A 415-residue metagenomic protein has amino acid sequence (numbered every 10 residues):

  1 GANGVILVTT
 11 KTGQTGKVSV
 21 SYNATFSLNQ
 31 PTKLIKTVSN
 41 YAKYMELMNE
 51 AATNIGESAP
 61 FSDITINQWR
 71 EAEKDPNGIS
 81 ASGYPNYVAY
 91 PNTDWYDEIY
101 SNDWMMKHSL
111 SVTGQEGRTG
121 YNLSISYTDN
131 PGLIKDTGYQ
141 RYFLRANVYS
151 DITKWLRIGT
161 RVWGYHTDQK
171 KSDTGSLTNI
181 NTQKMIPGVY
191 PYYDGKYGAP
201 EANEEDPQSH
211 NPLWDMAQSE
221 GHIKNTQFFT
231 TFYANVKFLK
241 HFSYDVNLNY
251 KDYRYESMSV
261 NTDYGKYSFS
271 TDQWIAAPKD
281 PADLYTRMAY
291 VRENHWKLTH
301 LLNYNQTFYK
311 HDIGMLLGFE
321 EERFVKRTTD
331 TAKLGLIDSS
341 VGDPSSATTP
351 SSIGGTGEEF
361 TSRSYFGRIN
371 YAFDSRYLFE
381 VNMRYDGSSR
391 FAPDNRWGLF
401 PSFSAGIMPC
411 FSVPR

Functional and structural regions predicted by a protein language model:
G1-G4, S27, M45, N92-I99 (+1 more regions): Periplasmic N-terminal accessory/gating domains of Gram-negative outer-membrane beta-barrel systems
G1-S21, M105-K107, G120, S126-P131: A beta-strand signature from Gram-negative outer-membrane beta-barrel systems, especially the internal plug domain
T10, Y22, L110-G114, L144-S150 (+4 more regions): Residues on the lipid-exposed face of transmembrane beta-strands in outer-membrane beta-barrel proteins
T12-Q14, Q115-E116, S150-K154, V236-F242 (+4 more regions): Outer-membrane beta-barrel strand-turn architecture
T15-N92, G132-Y139, F143-F229, D245-N247 (+2 more regions): Surface-exposed loop/interface segments of Gram-negative outer-membrane beta-barrel transport/assembly proteins
A24, I125-P131, F379-S388, P409: Transmembrane beta-strand segments that form the barrel wall of outer-membrane beta-barrel proteins
I99-N102, V112-E116: Outer-membrane beta-barrel initiation region
L133-D136, S389-D394: Solvent-exposed loop/turn segments connecting transmembrane beta-strands in outer-membrane beta-barrel proteins
